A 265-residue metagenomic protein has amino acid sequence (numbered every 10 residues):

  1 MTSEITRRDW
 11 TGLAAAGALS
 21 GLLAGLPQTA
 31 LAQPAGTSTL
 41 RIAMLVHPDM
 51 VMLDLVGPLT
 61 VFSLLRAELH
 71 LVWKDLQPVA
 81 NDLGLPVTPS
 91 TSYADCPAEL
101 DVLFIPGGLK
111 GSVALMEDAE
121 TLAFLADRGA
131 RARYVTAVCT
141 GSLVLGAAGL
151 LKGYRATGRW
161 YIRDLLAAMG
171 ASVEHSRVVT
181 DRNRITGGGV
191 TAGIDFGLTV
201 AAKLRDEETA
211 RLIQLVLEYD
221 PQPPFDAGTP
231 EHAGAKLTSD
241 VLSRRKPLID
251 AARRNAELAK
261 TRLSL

Functional and structural regions predicted by a protein language model:
T2-V135, L143-A147, R163-L165, S172-H175 (+1 more regions): Extended, subdomain-level signal for the structured scaffold at the beginning of enzyme domains
L53, A137, I185-A192, R205: Extracytoplasmic/periplasmic, Sec-exported soluble proteins
V135-T136, A156: A short beta-strand/loop micro-motif in the catalytic core of glycosyltransferases that engages the nucleotide-sugar
G141-V144, A148-G193: A contiguous binding-surface segment within folded domains or other stable secondary-structure elements
